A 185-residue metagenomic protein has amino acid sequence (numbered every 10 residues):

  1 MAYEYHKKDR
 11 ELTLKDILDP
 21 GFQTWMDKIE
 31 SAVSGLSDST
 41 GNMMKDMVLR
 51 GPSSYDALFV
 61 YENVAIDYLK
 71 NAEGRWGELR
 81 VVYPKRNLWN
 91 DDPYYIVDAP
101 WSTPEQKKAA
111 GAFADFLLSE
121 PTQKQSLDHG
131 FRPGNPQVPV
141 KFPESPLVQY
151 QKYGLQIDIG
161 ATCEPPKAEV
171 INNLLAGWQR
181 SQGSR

Functional and structural regions predicted by a protein language model:
Y3-Y83: Ligand-binding pocket segment of bilobal, Venus flytrap-like solute-binding proteins
G21-T24, N42, D46, V64-D67 (+4 more regions): Extracytoplasmic/secreted proteins, especially bacterial periplasmic and envelope-associated proteins
E30-S34, D98-T103: Second-shell loop/turn segments in exported
S37, L58, P84-N87, T103-A110 (+1 more regions): Solvent-exposed, acidic/flexible segments
V60-N63, P84-K85, V97-A99, H129: Active-site-proximal beta-strand/loop segments in catalytic clefts of secreted hydrolases
D91-Y94: Small-molecule pocket liners
A99-R185: Extracellular/periplasmic juxtamembrane helices and adjacent flexible linkers that interface with membrane partners
